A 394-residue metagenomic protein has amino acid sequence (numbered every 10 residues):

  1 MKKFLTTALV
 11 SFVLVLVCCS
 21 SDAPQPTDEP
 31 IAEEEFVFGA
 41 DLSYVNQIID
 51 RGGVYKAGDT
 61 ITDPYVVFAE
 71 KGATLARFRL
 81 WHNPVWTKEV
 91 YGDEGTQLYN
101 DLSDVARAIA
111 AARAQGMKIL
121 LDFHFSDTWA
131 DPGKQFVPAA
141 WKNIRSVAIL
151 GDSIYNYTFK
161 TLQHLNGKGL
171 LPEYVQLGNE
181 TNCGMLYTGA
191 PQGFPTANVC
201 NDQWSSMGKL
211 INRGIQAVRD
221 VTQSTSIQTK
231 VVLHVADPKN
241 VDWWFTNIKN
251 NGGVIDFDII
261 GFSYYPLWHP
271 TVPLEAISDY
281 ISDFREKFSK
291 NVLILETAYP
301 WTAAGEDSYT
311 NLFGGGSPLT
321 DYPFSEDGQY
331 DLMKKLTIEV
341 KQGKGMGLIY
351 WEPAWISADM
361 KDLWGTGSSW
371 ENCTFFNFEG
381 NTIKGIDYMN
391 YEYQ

Functional and structural regions predicted by a protein language model:
L14-E34: Bacterial Sec-dependent N-terminal signal peptides
D28-V67: Boundary/entry segment of secreted carbohydrate-active catalytic domains
A40, F68, A112, D122 (+6 more regions): Conserved, mostly hydrophobic/aromatic
Q47-D59, N83-T87, D93-S103, N182-M185 (+4 more regions): Acidic-and-aromatic substrate-binding clefts and catalytic sites of carbohydrate-active enzymes
R51-A69, V105, I154-H164, K239-N251 (+1 more regions): Short, acidic/polar
T62-V66, D220-K230, K239-S317, K334-G345: Glycoside hydrolase catalytic-domain groove-lining segments
V67-V231: Substrate-binding cleft and catalytic face of glycoside hydrolase catalytic domains, especially the flexible beta-alpha
D283, T302-E339, G343-Q394: Aromatic-rich peripheral "rim/lid" segments of glycoside hydrolase catalytic domains that contact and position glycan
